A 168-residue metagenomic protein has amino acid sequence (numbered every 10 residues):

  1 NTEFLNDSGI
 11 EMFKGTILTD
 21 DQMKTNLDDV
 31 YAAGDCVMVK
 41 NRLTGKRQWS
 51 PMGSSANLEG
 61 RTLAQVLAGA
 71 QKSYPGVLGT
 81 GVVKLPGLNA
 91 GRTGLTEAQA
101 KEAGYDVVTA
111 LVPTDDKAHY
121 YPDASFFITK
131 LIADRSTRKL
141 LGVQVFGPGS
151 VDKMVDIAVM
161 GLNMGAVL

Functional and structural regions predicted by a protein language model:
N1-V66, G161: FAD-site-proximal beta/loop scaffold in flavoenzymes
E11-K14, A70-T80, Y105-A110: A short alpha-helix-loop-beta-strand transition element characteristic of N-terminal alpha/beta dinucleotide-binding
K14, L78, L95, F126-I128: Short beta-strand-initiation
K24-T25, P75, Y121-D123: Solvent-exposed alpha-helices and their adjacent loops that cap or buttress functional pockets in soluble metabolic
R47-P51, V66-T93: Active-site-proximal substrate-binding core of FAD-dependent oxidoreductases
P86-T93, E102-L168: Flexible, glycine-rich terminal cap/loop adjacent to redox cofactors in electron-transfer oxidoreductases
